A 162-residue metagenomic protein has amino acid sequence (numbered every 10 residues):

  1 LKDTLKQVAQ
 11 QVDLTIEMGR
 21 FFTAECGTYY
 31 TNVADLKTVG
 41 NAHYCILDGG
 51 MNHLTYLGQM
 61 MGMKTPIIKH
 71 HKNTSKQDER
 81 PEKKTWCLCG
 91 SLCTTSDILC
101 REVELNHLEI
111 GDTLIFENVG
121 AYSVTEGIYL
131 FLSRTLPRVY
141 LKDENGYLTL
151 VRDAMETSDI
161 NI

Functional and structural regions predicted by a protein language model:
L1-T15: Acidic, glycine-rich loop-and-beta core segments that form the ion-binding/anion-interacting portion of active sites
Q11-I162: Charged (often Lys/Glu-rich) extended helix/loop segments that serve as interaction or gating elements
